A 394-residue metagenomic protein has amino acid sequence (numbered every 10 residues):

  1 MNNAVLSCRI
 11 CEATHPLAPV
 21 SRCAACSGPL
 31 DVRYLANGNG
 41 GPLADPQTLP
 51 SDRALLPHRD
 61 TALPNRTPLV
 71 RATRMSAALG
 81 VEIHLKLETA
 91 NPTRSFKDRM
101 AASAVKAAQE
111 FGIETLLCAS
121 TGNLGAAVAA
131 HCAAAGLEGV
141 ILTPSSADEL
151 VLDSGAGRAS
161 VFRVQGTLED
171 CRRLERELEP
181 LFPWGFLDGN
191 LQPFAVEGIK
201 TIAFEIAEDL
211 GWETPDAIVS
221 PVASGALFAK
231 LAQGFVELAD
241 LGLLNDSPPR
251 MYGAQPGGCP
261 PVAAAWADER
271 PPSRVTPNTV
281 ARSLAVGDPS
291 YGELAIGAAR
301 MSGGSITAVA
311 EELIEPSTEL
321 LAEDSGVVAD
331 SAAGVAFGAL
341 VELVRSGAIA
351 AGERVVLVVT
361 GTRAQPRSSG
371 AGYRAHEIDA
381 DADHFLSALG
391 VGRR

Functional and structural regions predicted by a protein language model:
M1-R394: PLP-dependent amino-acid enzyme catalytic core
